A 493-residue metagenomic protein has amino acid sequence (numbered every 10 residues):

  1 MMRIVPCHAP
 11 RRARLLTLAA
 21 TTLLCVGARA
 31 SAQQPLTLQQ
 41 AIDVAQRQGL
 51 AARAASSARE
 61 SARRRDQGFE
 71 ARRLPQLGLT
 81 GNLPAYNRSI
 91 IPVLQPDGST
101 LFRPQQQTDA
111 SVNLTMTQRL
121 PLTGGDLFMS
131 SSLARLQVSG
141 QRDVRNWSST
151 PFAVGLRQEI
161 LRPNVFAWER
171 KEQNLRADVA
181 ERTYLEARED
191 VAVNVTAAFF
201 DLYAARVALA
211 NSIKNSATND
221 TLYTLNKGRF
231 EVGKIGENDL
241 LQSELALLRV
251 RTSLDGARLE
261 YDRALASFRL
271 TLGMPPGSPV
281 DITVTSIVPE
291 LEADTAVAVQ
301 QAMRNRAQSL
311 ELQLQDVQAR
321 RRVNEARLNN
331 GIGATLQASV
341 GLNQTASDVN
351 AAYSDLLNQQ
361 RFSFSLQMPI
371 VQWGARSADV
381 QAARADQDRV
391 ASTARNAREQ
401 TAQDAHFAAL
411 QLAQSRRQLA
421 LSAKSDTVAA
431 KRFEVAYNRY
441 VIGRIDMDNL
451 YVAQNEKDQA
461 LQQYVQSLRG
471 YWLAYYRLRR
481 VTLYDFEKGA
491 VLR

Functional and structural regions predicted by a protein language model:
M2-A19: Bacterial N-terminal signal peptides that target proteins for export
R3, E172-L175, E181-Q301, Q411 (+3 more regions): Periplasmic alpha-helical coiled-coil/stalk elements that build and connect Gram-negative outer-membrane
C25-A28: N-terminal signal peptide c-region/cleavage motif recognized by signal peptidases
S31, A85-N87, P276, V288 (+1 more regions): Acidic, low-complexity, intrinsically disordered peripheral segments
I42-Q46, S99-T100, I235, D239-L240 (+3 more regions): Amphipathic alpha-helical coiled-coil scaffold segments and their short linker/junction regions
D43-R53, E60-L77, N113-N146, V154-E172 (+7 more regions): A glycine-/polar-enriched beta->alpha junction
A54-F69, A187, V191-I213, Y223 (+6 more regions): Amphipathic alpha-helical coiled-coil segments
G81-V154, I282-D294, N324, Q337-Q372 (+1 more regions): Small/polar, glycine/serine/threonine/aspartate-rich low-complexity segments that form flexible
